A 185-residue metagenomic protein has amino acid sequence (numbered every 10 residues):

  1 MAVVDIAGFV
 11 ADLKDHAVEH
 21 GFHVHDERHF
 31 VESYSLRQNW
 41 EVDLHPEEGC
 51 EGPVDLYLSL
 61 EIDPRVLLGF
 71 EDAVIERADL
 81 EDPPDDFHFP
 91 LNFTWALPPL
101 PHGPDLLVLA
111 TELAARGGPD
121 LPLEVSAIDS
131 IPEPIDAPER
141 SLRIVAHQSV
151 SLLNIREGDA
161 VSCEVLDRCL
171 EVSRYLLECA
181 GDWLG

Functional and structural regions predicted by a protein language model:
M1-F30: Short, extreme N-terminal leader segments that mark the start of a protein/domain
V4, G8, D12, R37 (+2 more regions): Short, well-structured alpha-helical interface segments that form or flank functional binding sites
E19-E76: N-terminal interaction modules that seed assembly of large macromolecular complexes
R37-N39, E51-D55, D86-P90, A137-R143: A general secondary-structure signal for short beta-strands and their flanking turns/coil in non-transmembrane regions
H45-E47, R77-D82, D129-D136: Catalytic micro-motifs at enzyme active sites that drive phosphoryl/nucleotidyl and oxygen chemistry
P53-D120: C-terminal basic regulatory modules in eukaryotic proteins
H88, P101-G185: Glycine-rich, aromatic-bearing surface loops/beta-hairpins
